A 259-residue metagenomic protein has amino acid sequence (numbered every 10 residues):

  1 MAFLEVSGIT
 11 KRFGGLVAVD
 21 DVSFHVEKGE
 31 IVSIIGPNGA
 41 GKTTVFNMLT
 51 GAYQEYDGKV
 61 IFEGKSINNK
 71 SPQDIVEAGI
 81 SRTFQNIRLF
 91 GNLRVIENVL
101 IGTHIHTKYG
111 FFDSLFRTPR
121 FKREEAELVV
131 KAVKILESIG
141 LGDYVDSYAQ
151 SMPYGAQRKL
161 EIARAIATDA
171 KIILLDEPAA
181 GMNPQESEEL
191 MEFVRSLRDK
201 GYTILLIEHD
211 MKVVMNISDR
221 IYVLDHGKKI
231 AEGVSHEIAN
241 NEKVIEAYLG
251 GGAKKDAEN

Functional and structural regions predicted by a protein language model:
M1-N259: Glycine-rich phosphate-binding loops of nucleotide-dependent enzymes
